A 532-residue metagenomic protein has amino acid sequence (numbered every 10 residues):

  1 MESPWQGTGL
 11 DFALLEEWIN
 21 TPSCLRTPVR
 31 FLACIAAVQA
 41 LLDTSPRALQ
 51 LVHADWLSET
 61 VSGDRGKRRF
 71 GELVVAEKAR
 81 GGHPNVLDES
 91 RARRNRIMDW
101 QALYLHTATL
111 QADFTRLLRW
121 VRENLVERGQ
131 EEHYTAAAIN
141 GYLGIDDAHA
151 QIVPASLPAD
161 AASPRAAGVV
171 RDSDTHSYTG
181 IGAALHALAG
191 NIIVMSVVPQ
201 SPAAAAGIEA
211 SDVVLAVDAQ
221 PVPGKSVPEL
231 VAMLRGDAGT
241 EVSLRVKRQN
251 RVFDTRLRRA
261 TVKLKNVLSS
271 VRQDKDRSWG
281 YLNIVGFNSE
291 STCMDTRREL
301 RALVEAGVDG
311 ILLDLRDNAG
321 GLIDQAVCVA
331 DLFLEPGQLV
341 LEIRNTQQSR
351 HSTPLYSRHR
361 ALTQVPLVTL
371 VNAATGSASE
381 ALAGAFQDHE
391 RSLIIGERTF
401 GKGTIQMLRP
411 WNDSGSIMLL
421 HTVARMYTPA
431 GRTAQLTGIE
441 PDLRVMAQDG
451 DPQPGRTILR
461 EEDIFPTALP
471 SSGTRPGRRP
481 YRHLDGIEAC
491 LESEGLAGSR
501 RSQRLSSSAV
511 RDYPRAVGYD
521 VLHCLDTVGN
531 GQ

Functional and structural regions predicted by a protein language model:
M1-I35, K263, L268-Q532: C-terminal "post-core" interaction segments
M1-V153, P476-Q532: Terminal targeting/pro-maturation regions of precursor/exported proteins
V75-A108, D174-A216, Q220-P223, S289: PDZ/PDZ-like domain segments forming the peptide/carboxylate-binding groove, activating on the N-terminal beta-strands
A137, M195-V197, V217, K225 (+3 more regions): Structural motif
A148, P154, A159-R171, G182 (+7 more regions): C-terminal, low-ordered peptide segments at domain boundaries
Y178, A189, G239, L362 (+1 more regions): A generic fold-level signal
